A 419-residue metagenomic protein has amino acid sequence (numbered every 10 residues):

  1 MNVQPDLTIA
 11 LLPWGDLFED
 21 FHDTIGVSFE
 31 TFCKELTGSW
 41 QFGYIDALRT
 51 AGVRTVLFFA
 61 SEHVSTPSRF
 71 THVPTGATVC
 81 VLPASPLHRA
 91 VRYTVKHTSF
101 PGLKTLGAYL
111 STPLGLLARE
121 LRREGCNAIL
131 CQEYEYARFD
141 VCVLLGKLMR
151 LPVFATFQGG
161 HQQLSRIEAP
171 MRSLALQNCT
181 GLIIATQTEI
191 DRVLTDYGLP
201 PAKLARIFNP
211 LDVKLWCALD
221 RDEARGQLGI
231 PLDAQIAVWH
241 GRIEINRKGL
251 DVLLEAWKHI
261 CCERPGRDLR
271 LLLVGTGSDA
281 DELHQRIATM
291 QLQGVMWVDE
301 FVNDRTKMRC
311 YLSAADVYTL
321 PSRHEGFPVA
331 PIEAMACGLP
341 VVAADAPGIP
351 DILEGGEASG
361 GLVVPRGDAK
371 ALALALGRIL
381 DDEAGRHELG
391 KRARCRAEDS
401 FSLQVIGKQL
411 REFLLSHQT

Functional and structural regions predicted by a protein language model:
M1-V73: N-terminal subdomain of nucleotide-sugar transferases
Q162, Q177-R221: Donor nucleotide-sugar binding/catalytic pocket of nucleotide-sugar-dependent glycosyltransferases
P231-K248, L254-W257: Conserved donor-binding/catalytic core segment of Leloir-type glycosyltransferases
D281-V302: Nucleotide-activated donor-binding/catalytic signature segment of Leloir-type glycosyltransferases, i.e., the conserved
C310-A315: Short alpha-helical donor nucleotide-sugar binding micro-motif in glycosyltransferases
R323: Aromatic "clamp/platform" in nucleotide-sugar-dependent glycosyltransferases that forms part of the donor/acceptor
P340-A343: Short hydrophobic beta-strand element within catalytic cores of glycosyltransferases and related nucleotide-activated
G355-A369, R378-E383: Conserved acidic donor-binding segment of nucleotide-sugar-dependent glycosyltransferases
